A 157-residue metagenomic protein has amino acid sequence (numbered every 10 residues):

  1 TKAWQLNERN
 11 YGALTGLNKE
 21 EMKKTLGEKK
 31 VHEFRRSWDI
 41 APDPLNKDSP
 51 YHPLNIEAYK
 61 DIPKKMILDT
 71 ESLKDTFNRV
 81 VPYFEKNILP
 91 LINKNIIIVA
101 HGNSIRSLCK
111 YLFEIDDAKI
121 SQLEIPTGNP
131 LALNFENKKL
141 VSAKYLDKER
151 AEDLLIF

Functional and structural regions predicted by a protein language model:
T1-P53, Y59-D61, K110-K138, I156-F157: Phosphate-coordination/substrate-recognition cap region in phosphate-metabolizing enzymes
G12, K24, E28, T70 (+2 more regions): Generic detection of long, well-ordered alpha-helical segments
H52-R79: A contiguous, well-structured pocket-lining segment that forms one wall/lid of small-molecule binding clefts in soluble
I67, K74-L140: Active-site-adjacent alpha-helix immediately C-terminal to a catalytic or transition-state-stabilizing loop
D147-F157: Acidic, His/Gly-rich catalytic cores of divalent-metal-dependent hydrolytic chemistry
